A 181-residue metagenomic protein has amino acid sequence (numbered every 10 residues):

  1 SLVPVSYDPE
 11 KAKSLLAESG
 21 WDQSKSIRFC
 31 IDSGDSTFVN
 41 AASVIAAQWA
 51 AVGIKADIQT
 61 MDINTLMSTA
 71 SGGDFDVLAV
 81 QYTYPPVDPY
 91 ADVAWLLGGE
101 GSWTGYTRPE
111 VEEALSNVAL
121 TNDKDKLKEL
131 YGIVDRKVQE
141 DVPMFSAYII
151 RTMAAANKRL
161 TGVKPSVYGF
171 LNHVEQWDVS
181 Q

Functional and structural regions predicted by a protein language model:
S1-E18, S36-F38: Structural transition elements
G20, G53, D74: Conserved functional loop/turn residues at catalytic and ligand-binding sites
S24-G34, A56-Q59, D76: Short, well-ordered beta-strand elements
K25, V52-I54, P143: Envelope-exposed proteins and targeting segments
S33, T37-A46, L66-Q181: Detector for C-terminal structural segments
K55-M67: Early extracytoplasmic/lumenal segment of secretory-pathway proteins
